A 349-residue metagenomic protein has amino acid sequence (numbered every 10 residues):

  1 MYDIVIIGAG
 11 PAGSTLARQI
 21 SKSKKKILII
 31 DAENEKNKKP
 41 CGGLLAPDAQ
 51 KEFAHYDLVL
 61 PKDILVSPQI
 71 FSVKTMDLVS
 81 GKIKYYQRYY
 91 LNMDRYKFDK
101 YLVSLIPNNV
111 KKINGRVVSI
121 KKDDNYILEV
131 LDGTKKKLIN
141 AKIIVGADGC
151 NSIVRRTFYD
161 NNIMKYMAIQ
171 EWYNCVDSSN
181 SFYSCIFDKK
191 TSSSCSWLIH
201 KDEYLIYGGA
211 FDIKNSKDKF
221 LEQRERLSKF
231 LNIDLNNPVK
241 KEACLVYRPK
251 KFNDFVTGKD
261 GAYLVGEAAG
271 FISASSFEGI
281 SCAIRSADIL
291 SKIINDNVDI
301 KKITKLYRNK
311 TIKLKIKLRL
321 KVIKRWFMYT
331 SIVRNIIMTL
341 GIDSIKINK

Functional and structural regions predicted by a protein language model:
V5, A9, S21-C41: Glycine-rich FAD pyrophosphate-binding loop
I7, G146-A147, L264: Redox-cofactor binding/interface segments in oxidoreductases and associated redox assembly factors
G13-S14: N-terminal Rossmann-fold NAD(P) dinucleotide-binding loop
E33-Y56: Conserved N-terminal glycine-rich FAD pyrophosphate-binding loop of Rossmann-like flavoproteins
K51-K62, Q69-R156, M164-Y166: Conserved N-terminal helical subregion
S119, N215-L290, D299: FAD/FMN-dependent oxidoreductases across multiple families
I143, N151-D218: Conserved FAD-binding catalytic core of PHBH/FMO-like flavoproteins
K292-K349: C-terminal helical "tail/cap" subdomain of flavin- and related membrane-associated enzymes
